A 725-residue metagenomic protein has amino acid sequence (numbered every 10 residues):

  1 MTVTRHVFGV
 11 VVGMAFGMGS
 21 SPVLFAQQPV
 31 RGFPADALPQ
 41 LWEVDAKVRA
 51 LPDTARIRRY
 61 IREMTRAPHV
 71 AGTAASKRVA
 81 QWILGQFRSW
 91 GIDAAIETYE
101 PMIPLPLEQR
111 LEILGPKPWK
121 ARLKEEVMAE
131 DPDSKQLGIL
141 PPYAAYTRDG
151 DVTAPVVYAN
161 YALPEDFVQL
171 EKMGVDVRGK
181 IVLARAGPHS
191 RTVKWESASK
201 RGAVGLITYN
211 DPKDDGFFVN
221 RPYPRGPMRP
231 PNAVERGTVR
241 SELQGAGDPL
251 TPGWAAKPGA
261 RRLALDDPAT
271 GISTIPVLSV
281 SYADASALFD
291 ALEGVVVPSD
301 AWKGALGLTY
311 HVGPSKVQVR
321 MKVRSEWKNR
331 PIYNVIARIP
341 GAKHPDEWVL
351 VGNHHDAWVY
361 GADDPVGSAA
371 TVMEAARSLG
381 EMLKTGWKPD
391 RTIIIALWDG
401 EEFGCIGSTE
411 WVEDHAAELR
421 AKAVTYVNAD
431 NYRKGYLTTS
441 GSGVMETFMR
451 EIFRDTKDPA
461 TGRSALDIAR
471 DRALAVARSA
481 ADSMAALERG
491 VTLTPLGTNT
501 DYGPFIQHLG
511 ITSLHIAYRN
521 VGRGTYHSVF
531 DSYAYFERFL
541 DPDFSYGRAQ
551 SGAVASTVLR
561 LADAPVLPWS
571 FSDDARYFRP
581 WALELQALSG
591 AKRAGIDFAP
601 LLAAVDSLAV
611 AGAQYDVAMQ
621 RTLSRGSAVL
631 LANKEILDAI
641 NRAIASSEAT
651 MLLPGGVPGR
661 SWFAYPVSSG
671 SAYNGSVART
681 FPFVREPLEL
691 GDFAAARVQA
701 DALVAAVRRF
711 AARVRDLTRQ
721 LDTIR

Functional and structural regions predicted by a protein language model:
G9-P22: Bacterial N-terminal signal peptides
V30-E43, R62-I181, P212, P222-L250: Noncatalytic luminal/extracellular "stalk/propeptide" segments of secretory-pathway proteins
E43-L51, T65-A74, Q109, P142-T147 (+13 more regions): Second-shell loop/turn segments in exported
L51, P116-K120, R148, P230-V296 (+7 more regions): Metal-dependent peptidase/peptidase-like ectodomains
S134-Q169, Q244-D363, E374-R377, E381-T385: Soluble metallo-hydrolase cores and metallopeptidase-like ectodomains found primarily in the secretory/periplasmic
V156-G226, A342, D346-W348, W358 (+3 more regions): A conserved hydrophobic secondary-structure block that centers on an alpha-helix together with its immediately flanking
P212, V335, V351-C405, V554-T557: Alpha-helical metal-binding/catalytic segments enriched in His/Glu/Asp
R548, G552-R725: C-terminal non-catalytic alpha-helical accessory regions
